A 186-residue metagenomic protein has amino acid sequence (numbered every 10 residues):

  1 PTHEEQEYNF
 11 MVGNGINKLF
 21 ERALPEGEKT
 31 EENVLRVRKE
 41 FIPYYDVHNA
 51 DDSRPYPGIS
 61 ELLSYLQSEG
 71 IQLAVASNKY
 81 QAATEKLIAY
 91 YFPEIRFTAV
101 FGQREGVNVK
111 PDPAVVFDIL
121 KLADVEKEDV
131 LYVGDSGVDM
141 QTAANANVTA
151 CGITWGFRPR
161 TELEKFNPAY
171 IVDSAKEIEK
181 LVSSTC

Functional and structural regions predicted by a protein language model:
P1-E61, Y65-E69, A82: N-terminal helical cap/lid subdomain that shapes the substrate entry/recognition surface in HAD-like hydrolases
Q6, Q81, E85-C186: Asp-based, Mg2+/Mn2+-dependent phosphohydrolase catalytic module
N14, E69-G70, Q103, F166: Structured helix-beta-strand junction loops
S77-K79: Conserved phosphate-coupling serine/threonine residues in phosphotransfer and NTP-handling enzymes
